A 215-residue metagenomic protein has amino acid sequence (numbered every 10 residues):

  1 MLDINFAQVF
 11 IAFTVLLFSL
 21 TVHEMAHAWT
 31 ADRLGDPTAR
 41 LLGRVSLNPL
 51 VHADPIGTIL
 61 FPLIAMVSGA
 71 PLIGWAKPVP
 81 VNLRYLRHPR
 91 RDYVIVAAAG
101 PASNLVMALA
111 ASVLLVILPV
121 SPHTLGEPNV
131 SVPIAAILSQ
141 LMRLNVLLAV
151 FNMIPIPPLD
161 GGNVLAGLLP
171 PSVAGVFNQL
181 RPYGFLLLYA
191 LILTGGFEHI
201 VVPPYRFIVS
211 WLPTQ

Functional and structural regions predicted by a protein language model:
M1-Q215: Hydrophobic transmembrane alpha-helices and their immediate loop junctions in multi-pass integral membrane proteins
